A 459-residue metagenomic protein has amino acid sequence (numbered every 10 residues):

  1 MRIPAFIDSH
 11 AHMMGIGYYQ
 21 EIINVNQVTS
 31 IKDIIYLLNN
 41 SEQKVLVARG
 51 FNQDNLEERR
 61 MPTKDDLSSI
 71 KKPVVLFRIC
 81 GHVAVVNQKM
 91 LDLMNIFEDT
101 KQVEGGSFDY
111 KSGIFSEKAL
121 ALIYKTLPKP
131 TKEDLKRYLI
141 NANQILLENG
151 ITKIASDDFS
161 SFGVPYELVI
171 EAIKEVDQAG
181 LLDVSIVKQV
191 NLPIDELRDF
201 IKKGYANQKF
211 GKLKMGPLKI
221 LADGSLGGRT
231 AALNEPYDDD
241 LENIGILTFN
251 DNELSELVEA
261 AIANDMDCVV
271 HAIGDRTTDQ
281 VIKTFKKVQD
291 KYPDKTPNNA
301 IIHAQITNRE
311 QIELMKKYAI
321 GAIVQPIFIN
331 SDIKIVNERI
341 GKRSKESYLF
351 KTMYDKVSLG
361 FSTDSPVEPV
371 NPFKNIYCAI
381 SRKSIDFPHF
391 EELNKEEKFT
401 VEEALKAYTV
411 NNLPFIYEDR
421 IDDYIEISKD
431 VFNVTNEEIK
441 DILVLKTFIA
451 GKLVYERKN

Functional and structural regions predicted by a protein language model:
M1, I35, L76-R78, L413-F415 (+3 more regions): N-terminal metal-binding scaffold of metallo-dependent hydrolase/deaminase domains
M1-I201, G227-A260, N264-I273, T277 (+5 more regions): Divalent metal-binding segments
D8, K212-T230, I320-I329: Non-cysteine beta-strand/loop elements that form the S-adenosyl-L-methionine
I22, Q27, A48-G50, P217 (+3 more regions): Extracellular/lumenal ectodomain signal focusing on beta-strand-rich modules and carbohydrate-recognition contexts
N87, G150, M215, G224 (+5 more regions): Conserved, mostly hydrophobic/aromatic
V176-A179, G204-L213, Y292-D294, M315-A319: Acidic (Asp/Glu)-rich catalytic clusters
L213-K214, K440-I442: Short, small/polar residue-rich loop motifs at catalytic or cofactor-binding pockets
A260-C268, R276-N299, H303-A304, R309-E313 (+3 more regions): His/Asp/Glu-enriched, well-ordered alpha-helical/loop segment that forms or immediately abuts the divalent-metal
